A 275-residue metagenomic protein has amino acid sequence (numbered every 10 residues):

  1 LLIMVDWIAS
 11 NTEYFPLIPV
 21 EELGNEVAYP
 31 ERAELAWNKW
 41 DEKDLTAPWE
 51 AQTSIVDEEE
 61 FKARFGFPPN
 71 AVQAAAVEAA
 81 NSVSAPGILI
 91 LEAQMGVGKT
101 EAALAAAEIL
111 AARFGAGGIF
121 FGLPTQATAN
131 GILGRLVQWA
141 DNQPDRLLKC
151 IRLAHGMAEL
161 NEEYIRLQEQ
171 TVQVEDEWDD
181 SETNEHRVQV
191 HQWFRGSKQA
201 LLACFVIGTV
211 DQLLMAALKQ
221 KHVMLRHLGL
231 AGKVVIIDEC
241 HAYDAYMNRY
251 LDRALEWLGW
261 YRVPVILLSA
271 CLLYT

Functional and structural regions predicted by a protein language model:
L1-L273: N-terminal helicase ATP-binding lobe
